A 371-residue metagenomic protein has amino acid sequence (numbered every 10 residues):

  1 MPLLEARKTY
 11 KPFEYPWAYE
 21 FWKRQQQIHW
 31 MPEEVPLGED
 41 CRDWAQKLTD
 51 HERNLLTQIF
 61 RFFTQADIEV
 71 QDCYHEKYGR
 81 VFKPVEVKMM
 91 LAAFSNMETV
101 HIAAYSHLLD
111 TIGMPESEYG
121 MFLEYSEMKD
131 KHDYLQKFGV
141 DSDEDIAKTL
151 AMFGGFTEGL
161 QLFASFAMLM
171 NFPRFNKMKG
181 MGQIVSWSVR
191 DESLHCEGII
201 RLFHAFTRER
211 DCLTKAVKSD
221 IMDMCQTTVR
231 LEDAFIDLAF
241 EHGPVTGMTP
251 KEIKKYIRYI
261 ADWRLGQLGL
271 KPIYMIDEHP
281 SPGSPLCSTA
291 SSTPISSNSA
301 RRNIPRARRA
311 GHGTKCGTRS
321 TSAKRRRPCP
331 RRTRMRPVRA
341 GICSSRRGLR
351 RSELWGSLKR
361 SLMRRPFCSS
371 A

Functional and structural regions predicted by a protein language model:
M1-S352: Non-heme di-metal
P366-S370: Short, intrinsically disordered C-terminal tails of secreted or membrane-associated proteins
